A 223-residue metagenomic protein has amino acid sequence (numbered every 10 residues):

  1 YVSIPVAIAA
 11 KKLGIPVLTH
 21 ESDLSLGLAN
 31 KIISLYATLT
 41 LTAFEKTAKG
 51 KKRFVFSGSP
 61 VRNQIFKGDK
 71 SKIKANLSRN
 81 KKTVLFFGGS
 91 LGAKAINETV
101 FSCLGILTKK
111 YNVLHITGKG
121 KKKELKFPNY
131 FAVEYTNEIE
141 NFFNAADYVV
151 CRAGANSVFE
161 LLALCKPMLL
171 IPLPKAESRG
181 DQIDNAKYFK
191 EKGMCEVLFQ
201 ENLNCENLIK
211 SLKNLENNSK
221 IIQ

Functional and structural regions predicted by a protein language model:
Y1-L13: An aromatic- and histidine-rich active-site surface loop
I8, E140, V158-K166, K187: Short alpha-helical segment that forms part of, or immediately flanks, the ligand-binding pocket in carbohydrate-active
K12-K70: Active-site-proximal region of nucleotide-activated glycan assembly enzymes, centered on histidine/acidic-rich loops
L35-Y36, N141-A145, A163: Alpha-helix C-terminal capping/helix-to-coil transition sites in glycosyltransferase folds
K70-K72, L77-V149, I183-K187, E191 (+1 more regions): Donor-nucleotide binding loops and adjacent catalytic segments primarily of GT-B fold Leloir glycosyltransferases
T136, N144-F159, K166-P167: Acidic donor-binding loop of glycosyltransferase active sites
C151, P167-R179: Short hydrophobic beta-strand element within catalytic cores of glycosyltransferases and related nucleotide-activated
K220-Q223: A short, well-ordered alpha-helix in the C-terminal region of glycosyltransferases
